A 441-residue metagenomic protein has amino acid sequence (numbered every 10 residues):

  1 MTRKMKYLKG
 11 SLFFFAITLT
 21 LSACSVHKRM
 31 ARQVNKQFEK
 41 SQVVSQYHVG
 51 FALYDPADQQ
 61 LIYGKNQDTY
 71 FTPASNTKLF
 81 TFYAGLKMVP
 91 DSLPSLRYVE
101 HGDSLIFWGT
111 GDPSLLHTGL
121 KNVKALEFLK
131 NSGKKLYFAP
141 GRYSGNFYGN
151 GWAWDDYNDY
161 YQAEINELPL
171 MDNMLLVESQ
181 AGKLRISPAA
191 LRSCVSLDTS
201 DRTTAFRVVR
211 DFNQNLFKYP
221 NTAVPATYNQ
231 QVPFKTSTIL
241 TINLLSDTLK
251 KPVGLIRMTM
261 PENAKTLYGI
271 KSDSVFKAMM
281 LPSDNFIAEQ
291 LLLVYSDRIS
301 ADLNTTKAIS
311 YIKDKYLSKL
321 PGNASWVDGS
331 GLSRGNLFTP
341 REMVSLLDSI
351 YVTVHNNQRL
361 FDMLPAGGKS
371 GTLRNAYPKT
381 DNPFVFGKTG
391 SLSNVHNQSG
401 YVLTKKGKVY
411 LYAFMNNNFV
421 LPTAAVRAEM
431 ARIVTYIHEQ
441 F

Functional and structural regions predicted by a protein language model:
M1-Q37: Bacterial Sec-dependent N-terminal signal peptides
C24-Y70, V89-S92, L129-K134: Beta-lactamase-like hydrolase cores
F51-L53, R97-V99, S399-G400: Short beta-strand scaffold segments in enzyme catalytic cores
A57-Q59, T69-T72, G111-L115, R142-G145 (+8 more regions): Solvent-exposed loop/turn segments at secondary-structure junctions within structured extracellular/periplasmic domains
Q59, K78-F82, L168, L245 (+5 more regions): Residue-level preference for non-acidic, small/hydrophobic
I62-G64, L292-F441: Small-residue-rich helix-loop
F71-G85: Active/ligand-binding-proximal structured segments within catalytic/core domains that scaffold catalytic residues
K87-G322, Q440: Conserved serine DD-peptidase/penicillin-binding transpeptidase domain and beta-lactam-recognizing active-site
